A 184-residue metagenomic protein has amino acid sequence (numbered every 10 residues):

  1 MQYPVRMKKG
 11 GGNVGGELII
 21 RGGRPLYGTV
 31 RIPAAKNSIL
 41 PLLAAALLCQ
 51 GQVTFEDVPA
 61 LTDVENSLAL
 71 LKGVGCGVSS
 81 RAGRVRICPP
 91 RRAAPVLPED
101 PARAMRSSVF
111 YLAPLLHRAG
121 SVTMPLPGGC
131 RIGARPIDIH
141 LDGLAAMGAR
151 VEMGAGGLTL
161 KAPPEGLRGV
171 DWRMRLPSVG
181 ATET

Functional and structural regions predicted by a protein language model:
Q2-T184: Structural preference for solvent-exposed beta-strand-turn elements and adjacent flexible terminal/loop segments within
